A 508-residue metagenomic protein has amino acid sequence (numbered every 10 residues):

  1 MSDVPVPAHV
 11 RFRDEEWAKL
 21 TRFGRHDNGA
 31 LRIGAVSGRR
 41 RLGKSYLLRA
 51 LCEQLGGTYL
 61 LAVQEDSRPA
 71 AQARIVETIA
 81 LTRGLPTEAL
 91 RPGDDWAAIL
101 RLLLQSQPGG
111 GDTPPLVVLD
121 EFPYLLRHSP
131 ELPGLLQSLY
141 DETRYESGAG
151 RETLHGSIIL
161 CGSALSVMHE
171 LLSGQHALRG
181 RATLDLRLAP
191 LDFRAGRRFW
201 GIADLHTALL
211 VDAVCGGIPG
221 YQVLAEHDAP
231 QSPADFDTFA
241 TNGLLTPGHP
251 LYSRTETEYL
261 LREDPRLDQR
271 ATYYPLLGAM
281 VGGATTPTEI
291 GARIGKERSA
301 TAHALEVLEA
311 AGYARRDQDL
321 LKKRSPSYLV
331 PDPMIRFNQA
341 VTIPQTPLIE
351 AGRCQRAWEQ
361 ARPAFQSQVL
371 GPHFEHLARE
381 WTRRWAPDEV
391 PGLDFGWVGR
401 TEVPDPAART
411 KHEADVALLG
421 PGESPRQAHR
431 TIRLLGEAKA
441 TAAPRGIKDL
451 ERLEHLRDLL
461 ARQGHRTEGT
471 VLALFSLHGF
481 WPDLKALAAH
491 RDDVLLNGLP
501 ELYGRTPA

Functional and structural regions predicted by a protein language model:
A30-R49: Walker A/P-loop nucleotide-binding motif
G34-G38, Y124-H128, L132-Q175: Sensor-1/coupling segment of RecA-like P-loop NTPase cores
G56-E88, L102-L104, F337: Conserved NTP-binding/hydrolysis module of P-loop NTPases
P86-V118, Y124-H128, L139-H155: Mid-core helix/loop region of P-loop NTP-binding domains shared across ATPases and GTPases
T183-A208: Conserved small helical "lid"/interfacial subdomain of P-loop NTPases
W200-E258: Amphipathic alpha-helical "lid/sensor" segments that cap RecA-like P-loop NTPase cores
H227, T238-K411: Accessory nucleic acid-recognition modules appended to NTPase machines
L320, P331-A508: A cross-kingdom feature that marks ATP-driven nucleic-acid transaction machinery
